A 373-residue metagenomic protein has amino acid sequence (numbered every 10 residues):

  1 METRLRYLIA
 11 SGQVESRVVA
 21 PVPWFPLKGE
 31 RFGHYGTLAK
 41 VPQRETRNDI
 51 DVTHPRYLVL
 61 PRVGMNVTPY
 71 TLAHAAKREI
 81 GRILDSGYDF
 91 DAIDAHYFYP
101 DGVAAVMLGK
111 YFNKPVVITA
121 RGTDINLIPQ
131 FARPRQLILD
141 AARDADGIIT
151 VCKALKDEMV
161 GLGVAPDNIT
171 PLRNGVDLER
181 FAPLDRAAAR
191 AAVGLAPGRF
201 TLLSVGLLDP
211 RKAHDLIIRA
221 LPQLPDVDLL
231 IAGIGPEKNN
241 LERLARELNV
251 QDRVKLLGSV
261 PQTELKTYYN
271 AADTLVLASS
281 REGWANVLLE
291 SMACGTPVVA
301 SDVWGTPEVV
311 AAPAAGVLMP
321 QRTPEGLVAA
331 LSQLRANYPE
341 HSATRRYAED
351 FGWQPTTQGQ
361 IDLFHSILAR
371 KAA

Functional and structural regions predicted by a protein language model:
M1-N48, T53, P355, D362 (+1 more regions): N-terminal subdomain of nucleotide-sugar transferases
R17-W24, I118, P134-R186: Donor nucleotide-sugar binding/catalytic pocket of nucleotide-sugar-dependent glycosyltransferases
G36-V41, A182-L195, H341-A343: A short helix/loop element that forms part of the nucleotide-sugar donor recognition site in Leloir-type
A196-K212, I218-L221, L230: Conserved donor-binding/catalytic core segment of Leloir-type glycosyltransferases
S259-V260, T267-A272: Short alpha-helical donor nucleotide-sugar binding micro-motif in glycosyltransferases
P261, S280: Aromatic "clamp/platform" in nucleotide-sugar-dependent glycosyltransferases that forms part of the donor/acceptor
P297-S301, G305: Short hydrophobic beta-strand element within catalytic cores of glycosyltransferases and related nucleotide-activated
A312-P313, V317-P324, Q333-Y338: Conserved acidic donor-binding segment of nucleotide-sugar-dependent glycosyltransferases
